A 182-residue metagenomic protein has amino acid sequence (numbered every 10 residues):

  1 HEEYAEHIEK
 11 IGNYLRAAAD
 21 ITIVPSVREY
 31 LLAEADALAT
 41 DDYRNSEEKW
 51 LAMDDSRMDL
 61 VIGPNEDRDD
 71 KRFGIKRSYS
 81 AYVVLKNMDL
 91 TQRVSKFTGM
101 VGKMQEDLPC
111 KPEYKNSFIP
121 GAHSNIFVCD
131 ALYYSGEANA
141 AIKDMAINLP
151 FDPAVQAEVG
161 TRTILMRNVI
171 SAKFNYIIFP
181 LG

Functional and structural regions predicted by a protein language model:
H1-G182: Fold-level signature of zinc-dependent metallopeptidase catalytic domains
